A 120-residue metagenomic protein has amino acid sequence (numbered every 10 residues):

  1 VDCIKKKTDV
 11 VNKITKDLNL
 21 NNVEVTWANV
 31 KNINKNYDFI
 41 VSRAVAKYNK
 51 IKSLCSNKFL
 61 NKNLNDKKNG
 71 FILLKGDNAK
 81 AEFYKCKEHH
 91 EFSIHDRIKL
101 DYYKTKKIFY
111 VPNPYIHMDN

Functional and structural regions predicted by a protein language model:
V1-S42: Conserved SAM/SAH cofactor-binding pocket of Class I
N12, K52-C55, Y84-K85: Short amphipathic alpha-helical segments
D17, S56-F59, H89-H90: Glycine-rich, phosphate-binding/catalytic loops in enzymes
L20, D66, K87-H89: Short, well-ordered coil/turn elements that cap or connect secondary structure elements
N22-E24, G70, E91-S93: Conserved beta-strand segments of alpha/beta enzyme cores
K31, Y37-N61, L73: A short SAM/SAH-binding and catalytic strip from SAM-dependent methyltransferases
K62-A81: Conserved beta-strand signature within the Rossmann-like core of class I S-adenosyl-L-methionine
N78-N120: Active-site capping/gating segments
